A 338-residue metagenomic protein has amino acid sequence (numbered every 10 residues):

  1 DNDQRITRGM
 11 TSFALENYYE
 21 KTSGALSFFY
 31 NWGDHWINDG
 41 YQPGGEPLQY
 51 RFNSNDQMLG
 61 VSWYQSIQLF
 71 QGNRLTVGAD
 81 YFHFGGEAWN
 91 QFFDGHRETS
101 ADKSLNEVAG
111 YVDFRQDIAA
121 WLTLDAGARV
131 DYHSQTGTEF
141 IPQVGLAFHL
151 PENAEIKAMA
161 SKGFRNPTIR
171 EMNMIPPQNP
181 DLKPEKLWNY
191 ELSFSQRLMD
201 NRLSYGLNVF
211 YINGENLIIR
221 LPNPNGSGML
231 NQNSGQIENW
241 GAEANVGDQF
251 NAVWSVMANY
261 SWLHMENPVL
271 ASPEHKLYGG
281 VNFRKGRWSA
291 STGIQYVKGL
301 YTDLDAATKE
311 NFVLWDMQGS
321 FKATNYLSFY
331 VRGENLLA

Functional and structural regions predicted by a protein language model:
D1, F28, W36-E46, E87-G95 (+5 more regions): Outer-membrane beta-barrel translocator domains and adjoining extracellular loop/strand segments of Gram-negative
D1-D3, M10, P43-F52, Y64 (+8 more regions): Extracellular loop and loop/strand-boundary signature of outer-membrane beta-barrel proteins
N2-Y18, S54, K103-L105, H149 (+5 more regions): Outer-membrane beta-barrel signature, preferentially recognizing the C-terminal barrel domain of Gram-negative
Q4-T136, H149-P151, L203-V209, Q249 (+1 more regions): Face-selective signature of the C-terminal outer-membrane beta-barrel domain
I6-M10, D56-Y64, L105-Y111, D125 (+8 more regions): Transmembrane beta-barrel architecture of outer-membrane proteins
L26-W32, V77-H83, A126-V130, A158-K162 (+6 more regions): Transmembrane beta-barrel strands of outer-membrane/channel proteins
D117-A120, V209-N213, Q232-T302: Gram-negative outer-membrane beta-barrel transporters
N213-E215, N251, V256, G299-Y301 (+1 more regions): C-terminal beta-signal and adjacent terminal beta-strands/loops of Gram-negative outer-membrane beta-barrel proteins
